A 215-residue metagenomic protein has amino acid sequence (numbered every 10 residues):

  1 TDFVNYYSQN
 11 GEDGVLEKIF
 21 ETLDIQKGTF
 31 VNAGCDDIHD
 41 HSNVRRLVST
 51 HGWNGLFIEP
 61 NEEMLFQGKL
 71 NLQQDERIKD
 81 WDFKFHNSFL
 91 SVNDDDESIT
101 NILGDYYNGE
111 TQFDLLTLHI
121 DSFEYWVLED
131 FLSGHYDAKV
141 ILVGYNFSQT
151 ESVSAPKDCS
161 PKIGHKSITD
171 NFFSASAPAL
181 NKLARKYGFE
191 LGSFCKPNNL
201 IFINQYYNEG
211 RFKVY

Functional and structural regions predicted by a protein language model:
F3-I102, F147: SAM cofactor-binding core of SAM-dependent methyltransferases, primarily the Rossmann-like beta-alpha-beta module
K18, Y106-Y107, E209: Short alpha-helical interface patches
I25, R77-I78, N108-E110, Y136: Helix N-cap/coil-helix junction residues
R46, W53-N54, T111-L118, S122-Y215: Conserved acidic-Pro-Pro-aromatic motif
D95-E110, D130-G134: Short amphipathic alpha-helix with an adjacent loop that forms part of the alpha/beta core around
